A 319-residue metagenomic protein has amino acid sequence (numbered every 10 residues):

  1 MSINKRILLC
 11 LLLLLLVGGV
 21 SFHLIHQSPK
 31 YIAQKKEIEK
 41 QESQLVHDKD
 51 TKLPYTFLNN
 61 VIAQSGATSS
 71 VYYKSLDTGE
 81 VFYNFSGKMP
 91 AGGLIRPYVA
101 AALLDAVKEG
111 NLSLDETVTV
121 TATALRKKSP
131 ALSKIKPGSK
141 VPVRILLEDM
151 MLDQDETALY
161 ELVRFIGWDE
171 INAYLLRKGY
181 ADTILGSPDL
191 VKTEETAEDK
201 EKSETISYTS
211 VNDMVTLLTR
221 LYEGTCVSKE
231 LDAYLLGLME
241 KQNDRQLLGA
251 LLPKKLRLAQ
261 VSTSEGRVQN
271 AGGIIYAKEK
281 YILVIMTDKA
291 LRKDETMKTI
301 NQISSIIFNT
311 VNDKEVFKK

Functional and structural regions predicted by a protein language model:
S2-V61, S65, F165, T216-Q246 (+1 more regions): Structured C-terminal helix/loop/strand segments within mature extracytoplasmic catalytic/sensor domains
G66-K88: Short, conserved catalytic-motif segment at the N-terminal edge
L76-T78, S86-G87, D105-A106, T123-L125 (+5 more regions): Solvent-exposed coil/turn segments that connect beta secondary-structure elements in extracytoplasmic/periplasmic
G79, M89-V120, L283: Active-site SXXK
Y83-F85, P142-I145, L152-A158, E194-K202 (+1 more regions): Flexible glycine/proline-enriched surface loops and loop-helix/loop-strand junctions
D115-A131, I166-G167, D189-T193, L238: Acidic helix-start/capping segments at beta-turn-to-alpha-helix junctions
L125-L162, W168: Conserved catalytic neighborhood of penicillin-recognizing serine enzymes
L159-L218: Mid-domain, small-residue-enriched loop/turn segments at the edges of structured enzyme/sensor domains
